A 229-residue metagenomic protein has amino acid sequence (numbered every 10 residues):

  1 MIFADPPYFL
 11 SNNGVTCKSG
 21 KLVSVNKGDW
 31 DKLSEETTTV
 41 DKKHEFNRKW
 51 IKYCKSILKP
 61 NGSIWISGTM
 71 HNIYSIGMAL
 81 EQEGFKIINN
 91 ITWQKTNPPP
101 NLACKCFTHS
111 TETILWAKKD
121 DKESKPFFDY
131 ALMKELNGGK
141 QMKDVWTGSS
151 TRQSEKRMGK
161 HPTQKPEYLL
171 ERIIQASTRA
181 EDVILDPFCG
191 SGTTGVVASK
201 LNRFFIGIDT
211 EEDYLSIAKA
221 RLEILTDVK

Functional and structural regions predicted by a protein language model:
M1-S216, D227: Core catalytic lobe of class I
K219-K229: Short, conserved SAM-binding/catalytic segment of Class I S-adenosyl-L-methionine-dependent methyltransferases
